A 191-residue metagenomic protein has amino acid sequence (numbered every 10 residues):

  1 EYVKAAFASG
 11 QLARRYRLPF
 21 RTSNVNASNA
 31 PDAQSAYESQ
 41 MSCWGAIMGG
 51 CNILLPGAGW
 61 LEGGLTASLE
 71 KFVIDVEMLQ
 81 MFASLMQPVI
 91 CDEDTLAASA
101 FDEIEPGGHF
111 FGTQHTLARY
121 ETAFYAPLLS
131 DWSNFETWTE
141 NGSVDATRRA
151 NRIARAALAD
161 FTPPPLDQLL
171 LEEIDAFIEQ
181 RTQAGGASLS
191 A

Functional and structural regions predicted by a protein language model:
E1-M78: Glycine-rich anion/phosphate-binding loop at the beta-strand->alpha-helix junction
E70-A191: Catalytic-core signal marking the mid-to-C-terminal active-site face
